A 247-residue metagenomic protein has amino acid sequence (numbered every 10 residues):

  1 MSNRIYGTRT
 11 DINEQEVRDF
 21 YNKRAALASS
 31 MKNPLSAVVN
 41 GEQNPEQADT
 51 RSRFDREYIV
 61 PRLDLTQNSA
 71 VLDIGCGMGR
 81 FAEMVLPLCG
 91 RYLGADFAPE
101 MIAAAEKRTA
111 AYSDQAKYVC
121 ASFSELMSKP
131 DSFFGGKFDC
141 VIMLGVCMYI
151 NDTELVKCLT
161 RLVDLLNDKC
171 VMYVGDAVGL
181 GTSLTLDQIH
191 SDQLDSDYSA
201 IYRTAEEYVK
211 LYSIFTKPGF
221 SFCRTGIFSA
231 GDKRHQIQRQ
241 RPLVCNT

Functional and structural regions predicted by a protein language model:
M1-Q67, I74, M78-F133, I150-K157 (+2 more regions): Class I (Rossmann-like) S-adenosyl-L-methionine-dependent methyltransferase catalytic domain, capturing the SAM-binding
N68, K137-F138: Local beta-strand N-terminus motif with an aromatic residue
I142: A conserved beta-strand element that flanks and buttresses the S-adenosyl-L-methionine
G145-Y149: Short catalytic micro-motifs in class I SAM-dependent methyltransferases
D164-L166: Conserved helix-to-beta-strand junction in the class I
